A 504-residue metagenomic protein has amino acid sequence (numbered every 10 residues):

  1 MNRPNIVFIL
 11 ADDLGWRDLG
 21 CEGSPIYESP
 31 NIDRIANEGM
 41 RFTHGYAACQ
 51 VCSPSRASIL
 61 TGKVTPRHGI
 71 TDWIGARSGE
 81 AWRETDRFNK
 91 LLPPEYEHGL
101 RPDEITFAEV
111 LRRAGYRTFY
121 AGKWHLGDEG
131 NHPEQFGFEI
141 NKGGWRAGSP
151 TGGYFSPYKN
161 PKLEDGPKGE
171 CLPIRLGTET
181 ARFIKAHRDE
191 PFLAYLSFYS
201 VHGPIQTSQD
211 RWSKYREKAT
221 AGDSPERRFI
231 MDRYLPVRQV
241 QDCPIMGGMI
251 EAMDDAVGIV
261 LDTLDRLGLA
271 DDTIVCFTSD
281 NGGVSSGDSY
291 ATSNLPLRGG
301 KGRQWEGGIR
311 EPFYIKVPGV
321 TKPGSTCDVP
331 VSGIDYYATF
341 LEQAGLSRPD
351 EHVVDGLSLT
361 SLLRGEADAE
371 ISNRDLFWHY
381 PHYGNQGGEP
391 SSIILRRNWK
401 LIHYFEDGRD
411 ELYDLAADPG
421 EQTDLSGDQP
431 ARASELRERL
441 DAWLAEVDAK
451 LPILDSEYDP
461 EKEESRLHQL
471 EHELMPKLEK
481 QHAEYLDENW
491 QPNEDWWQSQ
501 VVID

Functional and structural regions predicted by a protein language model:
N2-P4, A11-Y27, R34, R41-A47 (+16 more regions): Active-site-proximal cap/lid insertion segments
A36, R112, L395: Anion (oxyanion) recognition and catalysis
R41, R117, K400: Residue-level detector of anion-binding/catalytic polar loops
H68-F107, K159-N160: His/Cys-centered metal/cofactor-coordination and adjacent catalytic loops
F107, K123, Y336, L359: Short active-site alpha-helical segment characteristic of glycosyltransferases and processive polysaccharide synthases
R298-G302, Y380, G388-P390: Short, P/G- and charge-enriched loop/turn segments at secondary-structure junctions
S391-E406: Low-complexity, glycine/alanine/valine/leucine- and proline-rich hydrophobic stretches
